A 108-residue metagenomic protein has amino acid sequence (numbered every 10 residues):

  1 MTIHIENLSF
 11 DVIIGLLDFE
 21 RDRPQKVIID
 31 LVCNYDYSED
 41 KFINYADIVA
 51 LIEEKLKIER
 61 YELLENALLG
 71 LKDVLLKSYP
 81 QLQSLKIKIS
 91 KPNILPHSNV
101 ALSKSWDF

Functional and structural regions predicted by a protein language model:
M1-F108: N-terminal, polar/charged subdomain of small-to-medium soluble alpha/beta proteins
